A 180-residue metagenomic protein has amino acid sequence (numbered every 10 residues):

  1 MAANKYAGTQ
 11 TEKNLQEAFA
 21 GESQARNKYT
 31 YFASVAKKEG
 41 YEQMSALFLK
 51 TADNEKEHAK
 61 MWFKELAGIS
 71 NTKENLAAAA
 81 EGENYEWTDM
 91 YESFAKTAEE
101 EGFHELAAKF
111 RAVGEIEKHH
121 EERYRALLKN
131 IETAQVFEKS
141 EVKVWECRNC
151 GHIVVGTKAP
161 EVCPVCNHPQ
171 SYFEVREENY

Functional and structural regions predicted by a protein language model:
M1-Y180: Non-heme di-metal
